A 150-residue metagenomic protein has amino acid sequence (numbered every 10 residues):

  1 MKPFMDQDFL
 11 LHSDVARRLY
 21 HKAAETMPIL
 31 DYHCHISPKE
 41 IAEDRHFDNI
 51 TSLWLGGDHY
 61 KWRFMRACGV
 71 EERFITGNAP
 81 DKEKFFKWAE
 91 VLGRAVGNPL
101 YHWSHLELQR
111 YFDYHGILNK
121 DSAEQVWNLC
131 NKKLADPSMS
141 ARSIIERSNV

Functional and structural regions predicted by a protein language model:
M1-I29, C34-V150: Metal-cofactor-binding active-site regions of metalloenzymes
